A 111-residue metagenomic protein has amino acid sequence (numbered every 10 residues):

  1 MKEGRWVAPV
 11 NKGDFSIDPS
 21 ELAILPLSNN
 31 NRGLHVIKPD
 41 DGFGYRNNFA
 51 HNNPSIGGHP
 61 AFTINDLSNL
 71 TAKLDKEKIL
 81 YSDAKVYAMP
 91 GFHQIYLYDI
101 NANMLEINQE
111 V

Functional and structural regions predicted by a protein language model:
M1-R32: Core segments of cupin and vicinal oxygen chelate
N31, K38-I100, M104: Vicinal oxygen chelate
I107-V111: Short beta->alpha transition motifs characteristic of CBS
